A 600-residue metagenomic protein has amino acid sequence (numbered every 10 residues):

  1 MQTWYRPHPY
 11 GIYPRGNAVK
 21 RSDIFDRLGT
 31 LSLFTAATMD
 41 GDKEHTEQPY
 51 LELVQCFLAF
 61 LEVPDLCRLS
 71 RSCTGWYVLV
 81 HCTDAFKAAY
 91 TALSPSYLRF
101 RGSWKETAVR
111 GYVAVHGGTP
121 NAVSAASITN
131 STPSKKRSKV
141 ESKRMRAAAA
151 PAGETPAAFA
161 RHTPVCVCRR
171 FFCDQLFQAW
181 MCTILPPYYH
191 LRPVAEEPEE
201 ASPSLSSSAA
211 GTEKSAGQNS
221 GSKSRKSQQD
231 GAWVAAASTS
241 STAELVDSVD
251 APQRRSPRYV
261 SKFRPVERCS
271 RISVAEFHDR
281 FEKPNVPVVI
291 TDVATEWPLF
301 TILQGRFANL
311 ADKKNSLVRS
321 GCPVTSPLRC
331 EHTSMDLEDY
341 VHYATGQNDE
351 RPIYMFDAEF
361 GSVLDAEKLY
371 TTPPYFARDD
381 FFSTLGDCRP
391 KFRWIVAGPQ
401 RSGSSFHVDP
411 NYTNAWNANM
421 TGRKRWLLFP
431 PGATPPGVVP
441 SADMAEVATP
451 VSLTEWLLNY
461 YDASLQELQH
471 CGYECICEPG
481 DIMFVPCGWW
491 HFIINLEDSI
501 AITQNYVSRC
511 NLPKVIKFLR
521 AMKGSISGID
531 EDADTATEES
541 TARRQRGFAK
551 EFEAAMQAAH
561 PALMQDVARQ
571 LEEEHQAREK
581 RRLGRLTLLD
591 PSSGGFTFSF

Functional and structural regions predicted by a protein language model:
W4-N17, R21-A36, D40-I482, F492-F600: N-terminal accessory scaffold of Fe(II)-dependent oxygenases
